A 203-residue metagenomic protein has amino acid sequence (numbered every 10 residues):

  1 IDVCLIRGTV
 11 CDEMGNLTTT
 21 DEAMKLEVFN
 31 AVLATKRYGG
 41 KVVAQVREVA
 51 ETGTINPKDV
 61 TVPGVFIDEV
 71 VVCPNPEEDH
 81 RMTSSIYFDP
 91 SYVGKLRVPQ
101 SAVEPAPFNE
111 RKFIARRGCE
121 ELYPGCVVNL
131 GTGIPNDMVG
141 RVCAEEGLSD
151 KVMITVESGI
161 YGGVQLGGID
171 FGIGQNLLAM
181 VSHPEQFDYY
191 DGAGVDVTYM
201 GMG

Functional and structural regions predicted by a protein language model:
I1-G163, G168-M180, D188, G194 (+1 more regions): Metallocofactor- and cofactor-centric catalytic cores in central/energy metabolism, strongly enriched
E185: Anionic-ligand binding patches
